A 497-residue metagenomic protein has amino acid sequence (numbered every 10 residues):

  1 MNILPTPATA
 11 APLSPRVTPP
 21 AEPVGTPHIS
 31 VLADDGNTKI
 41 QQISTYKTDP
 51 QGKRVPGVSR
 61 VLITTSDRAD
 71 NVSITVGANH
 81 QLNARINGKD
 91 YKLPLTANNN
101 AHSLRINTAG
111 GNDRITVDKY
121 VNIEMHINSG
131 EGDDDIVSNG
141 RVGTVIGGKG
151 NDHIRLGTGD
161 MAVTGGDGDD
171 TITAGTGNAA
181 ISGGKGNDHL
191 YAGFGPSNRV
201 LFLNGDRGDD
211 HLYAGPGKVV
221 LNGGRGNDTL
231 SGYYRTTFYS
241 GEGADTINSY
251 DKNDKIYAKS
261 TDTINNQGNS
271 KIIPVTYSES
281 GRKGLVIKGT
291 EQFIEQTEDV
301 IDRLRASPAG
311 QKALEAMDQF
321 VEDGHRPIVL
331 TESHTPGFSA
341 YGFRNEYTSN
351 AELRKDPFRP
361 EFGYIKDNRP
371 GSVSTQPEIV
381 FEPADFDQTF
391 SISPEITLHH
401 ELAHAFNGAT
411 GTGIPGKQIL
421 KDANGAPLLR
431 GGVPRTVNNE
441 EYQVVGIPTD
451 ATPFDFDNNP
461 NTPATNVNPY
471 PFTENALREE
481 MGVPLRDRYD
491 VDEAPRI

Functional and structural regions predicted by a protein language model:
M1, G413-I497: Active-site or metal-binding loop neighborhoods of secreted/extracellular toxin and effector enzymes
M1-V17: Short, compositionally biased, intrinsically disordered N-terminal export/targeting signals, typified by the non-Sec
I3, A21-S59, V76-H102, N112-I115 (+2 more regions): Extracellular lectin-like interaction modules
R60-I86, K185-N187, S260-S280: GD-rich hexapeptide-repeat beta-solenoids
T65, T108, V117, I127-S129 (+15 more regions): Glycine-centered beta-turn/loop sites at beta-strand termini
N112, D133, V142, G150-N151 (+11 more regions): Consensus positions within tandem repeat domains that build extended binding/scaffold surfaces
Y234-E279: Leucine-rich solenoid repeat scaffolds
G337-I396, A405-A409: Active-site scaffold of zinc-dependent metalloenzymes
